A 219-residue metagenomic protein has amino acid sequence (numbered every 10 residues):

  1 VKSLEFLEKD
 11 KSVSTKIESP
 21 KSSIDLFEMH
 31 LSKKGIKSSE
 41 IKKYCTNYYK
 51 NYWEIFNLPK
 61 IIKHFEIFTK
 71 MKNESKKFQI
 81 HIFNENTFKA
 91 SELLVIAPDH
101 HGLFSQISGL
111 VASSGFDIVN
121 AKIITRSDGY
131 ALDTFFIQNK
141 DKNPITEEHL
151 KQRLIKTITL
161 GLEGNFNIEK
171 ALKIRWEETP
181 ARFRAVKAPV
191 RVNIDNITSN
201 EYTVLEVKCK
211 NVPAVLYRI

Functional and structural regions predicted by a protein language model:
V1-I219: Regulatory modules associated with amino-acid/nitrogen control
